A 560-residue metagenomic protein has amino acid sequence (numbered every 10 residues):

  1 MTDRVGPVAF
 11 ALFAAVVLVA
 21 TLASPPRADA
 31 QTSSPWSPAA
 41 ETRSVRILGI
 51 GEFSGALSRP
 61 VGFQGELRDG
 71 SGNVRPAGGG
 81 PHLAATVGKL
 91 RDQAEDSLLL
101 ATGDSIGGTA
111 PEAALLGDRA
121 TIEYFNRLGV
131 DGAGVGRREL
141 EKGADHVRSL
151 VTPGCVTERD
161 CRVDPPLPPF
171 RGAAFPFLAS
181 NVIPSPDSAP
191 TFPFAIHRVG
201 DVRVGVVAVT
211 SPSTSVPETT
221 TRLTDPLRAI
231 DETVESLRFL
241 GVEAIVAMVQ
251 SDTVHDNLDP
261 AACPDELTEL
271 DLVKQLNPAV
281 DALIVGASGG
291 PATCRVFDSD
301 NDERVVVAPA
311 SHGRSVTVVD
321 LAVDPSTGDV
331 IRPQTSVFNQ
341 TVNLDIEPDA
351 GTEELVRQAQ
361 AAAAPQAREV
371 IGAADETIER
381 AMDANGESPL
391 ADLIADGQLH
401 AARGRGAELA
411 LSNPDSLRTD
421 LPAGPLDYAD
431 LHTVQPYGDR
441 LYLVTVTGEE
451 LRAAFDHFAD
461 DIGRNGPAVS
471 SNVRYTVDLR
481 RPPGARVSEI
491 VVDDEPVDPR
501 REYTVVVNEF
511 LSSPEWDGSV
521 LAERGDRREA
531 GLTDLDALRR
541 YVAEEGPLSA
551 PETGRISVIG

Functional and structural regions predicted by a protein language model:
T2-A30: Secretory targeting and sorting signals
V16-V19, I183, R481: A generic structural signal for solvent-exposed, polar alpha-helical segments
L18, T152-G154, L426: Short alpha-helix boundary/capping motifs
A23-P25, L227-D231, D349: Polar helix-capping/helix-linker motif
A30-N343, N385-H400, G406, A410 (+3 more regions): Acidic, metal/ion-coordinating pockets
Q31-I50, S71-G80, G88-A94, R238-L240 (+2 more regions): Non-catalytic terminal accessory segments
